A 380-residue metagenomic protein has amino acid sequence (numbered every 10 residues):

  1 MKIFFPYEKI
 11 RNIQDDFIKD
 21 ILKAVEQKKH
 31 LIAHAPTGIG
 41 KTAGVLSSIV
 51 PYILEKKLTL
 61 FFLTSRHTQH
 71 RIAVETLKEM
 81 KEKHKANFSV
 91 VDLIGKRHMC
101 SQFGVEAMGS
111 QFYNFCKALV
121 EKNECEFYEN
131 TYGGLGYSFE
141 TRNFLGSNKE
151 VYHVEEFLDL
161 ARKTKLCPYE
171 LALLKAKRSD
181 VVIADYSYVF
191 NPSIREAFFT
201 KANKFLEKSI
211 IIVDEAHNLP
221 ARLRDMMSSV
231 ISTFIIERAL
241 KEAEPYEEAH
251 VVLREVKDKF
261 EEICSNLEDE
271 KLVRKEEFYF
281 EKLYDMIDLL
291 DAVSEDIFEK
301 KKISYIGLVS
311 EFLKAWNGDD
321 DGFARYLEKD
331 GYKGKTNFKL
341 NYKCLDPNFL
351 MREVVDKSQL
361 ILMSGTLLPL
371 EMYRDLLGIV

Functional and structural regions predicted by a protein language model:
M1-H34: Conserved pre-motif I regulatory segment
K2-F4, K56-V182, F190, D258-E261 (+3 more regions): A substrate-engagement module of RecA-like helicase motors
K23, T42-K56, E75-M80: Walker A/P-loop NTP-binding motif
E26-L31, L58, S358-Q359: Pre-Walker A (Motif I) flank of P-loop NTPase domains
Q27-S47: Walker A/P-loop
E156-K177, V182, S193-K201, L289-V380: A contiguous, basic/glycine-rich beta-loop/short-helix subdomain that forms a polymer-engagement track
A216-H217, A221-F278: Conserved phosphoryl-transfer catalytic core
